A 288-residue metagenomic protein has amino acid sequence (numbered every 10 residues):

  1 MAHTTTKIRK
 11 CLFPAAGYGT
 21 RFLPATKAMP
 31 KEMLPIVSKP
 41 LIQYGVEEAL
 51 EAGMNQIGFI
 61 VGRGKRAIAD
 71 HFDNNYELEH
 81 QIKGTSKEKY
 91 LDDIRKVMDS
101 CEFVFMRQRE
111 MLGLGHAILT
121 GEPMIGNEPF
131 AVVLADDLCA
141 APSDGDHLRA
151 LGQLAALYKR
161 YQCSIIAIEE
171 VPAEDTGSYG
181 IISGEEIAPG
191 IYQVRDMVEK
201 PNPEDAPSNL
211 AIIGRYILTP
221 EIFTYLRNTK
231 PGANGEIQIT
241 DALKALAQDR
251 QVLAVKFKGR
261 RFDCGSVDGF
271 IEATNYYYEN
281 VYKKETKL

Functional and structural regions predicted by a protein language model:
A2-K87, G145-R149: N-terminal glycine-rich phosphate-binding loop and ensuing alpha1 helix
K10, N55-I57, E102, P129 (+3 more regions): Residues at the starts of beta-strands that form the adenosine-phosphate
A16, G62, A135, E169 (+1 more regions): Cofactor-binding loop segments of dinucleotide-utilizing enzymes, especially the Rossmann-like FAD- and NAD(P)+-binding
M33, F103-F105, S164, V252-A254 (+1 more regions): Conserved beta-strand scaffold positions in the cores of enzyme catalytic domains, especially in NTP/NDP-utilizing
I42, I68, G121, D136 (+2 more regions): Residue-level signal for inorganic ion chemistry
L78-Q81, E88, D92-S178, P220 (+1 more regions): Conserved beta-loop-beta/alpha segment of the NTase-like Rossmann-fold superfamily that binds/positions NTPs
A131, S143-L151, A155-K159, E186-R261 (+1 more regions): Catalytic-core segments of class I nucleotidyltransferases/pyrophosphorylases that form NMP-activated intermediates
